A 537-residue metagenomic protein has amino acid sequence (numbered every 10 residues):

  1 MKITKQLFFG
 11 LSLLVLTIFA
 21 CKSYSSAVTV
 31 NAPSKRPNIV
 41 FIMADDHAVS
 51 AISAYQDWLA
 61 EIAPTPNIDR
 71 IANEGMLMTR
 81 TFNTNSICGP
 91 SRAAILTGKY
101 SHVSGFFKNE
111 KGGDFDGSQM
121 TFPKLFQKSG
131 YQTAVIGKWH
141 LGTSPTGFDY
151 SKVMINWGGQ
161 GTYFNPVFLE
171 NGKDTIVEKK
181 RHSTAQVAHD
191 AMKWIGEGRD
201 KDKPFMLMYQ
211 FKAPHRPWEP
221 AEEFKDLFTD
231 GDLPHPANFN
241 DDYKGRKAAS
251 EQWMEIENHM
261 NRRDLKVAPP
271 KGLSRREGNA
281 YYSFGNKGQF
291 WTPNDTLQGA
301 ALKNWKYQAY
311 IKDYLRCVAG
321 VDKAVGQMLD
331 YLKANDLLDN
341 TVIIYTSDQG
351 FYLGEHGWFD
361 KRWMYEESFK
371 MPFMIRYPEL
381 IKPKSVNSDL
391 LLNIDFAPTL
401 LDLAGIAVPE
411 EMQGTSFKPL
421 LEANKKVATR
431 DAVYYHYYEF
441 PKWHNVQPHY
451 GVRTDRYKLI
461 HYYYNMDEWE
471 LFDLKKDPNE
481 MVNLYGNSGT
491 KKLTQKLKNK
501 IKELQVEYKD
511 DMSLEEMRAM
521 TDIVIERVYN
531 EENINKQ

Functional and structural regions predicted by a protein language model:
K2-I3, L7, L11, F19-Y463 (+4 more regions): Formylglycine-dependent sulfatase
K475: Residues forming the ATP-binding cleft of Hanks-type serine/threonine protein kinase domains
S513-V528: Short, charged, surface-exposed hinge/linker loops at domain edges that act as mobile lids or interdomain connectors
